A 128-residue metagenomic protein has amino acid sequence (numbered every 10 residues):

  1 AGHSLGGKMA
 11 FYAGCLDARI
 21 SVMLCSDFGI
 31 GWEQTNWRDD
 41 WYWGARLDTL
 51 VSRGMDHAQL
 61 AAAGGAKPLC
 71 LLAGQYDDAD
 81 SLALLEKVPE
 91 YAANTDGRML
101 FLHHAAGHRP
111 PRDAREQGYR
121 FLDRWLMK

Functional and structural regions predicted by a protein language model:
A1-R53: Primarily recognizes the serine-hydrolase "nucleophile elbow" in alpha/beta-hydrolase and SGNH/GDSL folds
S4, Q75, A105: Residue-level signal for short, function-critical loop segments
M9-Y12, H57-L60, H108: Generic recognition of flexible, low-complexity loop/linker segments
A18-V22, A66-L69, G97-R98: Loop/turn elements at helix/coil->beta-strand transitions in domains of secreted/extracellular proteins
L24, C70-L72, L102: Hydrophobic/aromatic beta-strand patches that form the interior of the parallel beta-sheet core in alpha/beta enzyme
W32-A93: The feature captures the conserved acid-bearing segment of alpha/beta-hydrolase catalytic domains
A92-K128: C-terminal catalytic histidine-bearing segment of alpha/beta-hydrolase fold enzymes
